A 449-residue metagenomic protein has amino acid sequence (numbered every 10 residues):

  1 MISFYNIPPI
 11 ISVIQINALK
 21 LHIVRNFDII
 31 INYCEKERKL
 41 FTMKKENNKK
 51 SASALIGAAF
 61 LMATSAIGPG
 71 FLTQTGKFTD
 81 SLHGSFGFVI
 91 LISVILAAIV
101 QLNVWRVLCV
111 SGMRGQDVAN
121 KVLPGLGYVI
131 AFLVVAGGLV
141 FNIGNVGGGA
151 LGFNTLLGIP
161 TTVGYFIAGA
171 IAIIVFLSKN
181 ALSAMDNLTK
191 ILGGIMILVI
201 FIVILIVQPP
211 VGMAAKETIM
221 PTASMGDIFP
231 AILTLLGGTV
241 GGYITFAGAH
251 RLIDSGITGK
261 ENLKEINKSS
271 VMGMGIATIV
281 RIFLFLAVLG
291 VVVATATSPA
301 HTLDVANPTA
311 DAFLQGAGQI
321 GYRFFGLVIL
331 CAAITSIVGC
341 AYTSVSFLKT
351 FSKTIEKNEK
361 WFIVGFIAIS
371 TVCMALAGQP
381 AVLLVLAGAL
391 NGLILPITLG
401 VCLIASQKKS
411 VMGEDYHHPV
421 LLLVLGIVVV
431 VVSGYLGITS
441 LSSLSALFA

Functional and structural regions predicted by a protein language model:
I10, R25-T73, I228-I232, T258-K264 (+1 more regions): Membrane-interface "cap" regions at the ends of multi-pass membrane proteins
K50, K77-L102, Q116-K121, G125-L126 (+2 more regions): Extracellular loop-to-transmembrane helix junctions
A59, A131-V135, T155-S178, G194-I204 (+2 more regions): Transmembrane alpha-helical segments of multi-pass small-molecule transport proteins
T75-T79, L102-L126, F153, K264 (+2 more regions): Flexible loop linkers connecting adjacent transmembrane helices in multi-pass alpha-helical membrane transporters
F88-V104, E265-T295: Selective recognition of specific alpha-helical transmembrane segments in multi-pass small-molecule
V110, G127-G158, Y165, L330-T350 (+3 more regions): Hydrophobic transmembrane alpha-helices that form the core helical bundles of multi-pass secondary transporters
A168, L177-V207, A223, A387-L395 (+2 more regions): Membrane-interface loop-to-helix entry segments
G194-A223, I232-H250, V401-V411, L436-L447: Hydrophobic alpha-helical segments and their helix-loop junctions in multi-pass secondary transporters
